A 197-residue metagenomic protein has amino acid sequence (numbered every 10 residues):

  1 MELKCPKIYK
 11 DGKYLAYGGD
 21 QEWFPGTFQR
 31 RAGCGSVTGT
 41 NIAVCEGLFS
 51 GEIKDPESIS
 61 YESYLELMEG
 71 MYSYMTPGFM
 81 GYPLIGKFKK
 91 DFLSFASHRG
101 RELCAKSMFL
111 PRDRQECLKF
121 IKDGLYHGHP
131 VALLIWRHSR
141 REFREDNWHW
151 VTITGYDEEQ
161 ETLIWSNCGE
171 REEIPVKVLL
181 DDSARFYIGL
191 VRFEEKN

Functional and structural regions predicted by a protein language model:
M1-K87: Active-site-adjacent structural segments surrounding the nucleophilic cysteine of cysteine proteases and isopeptidases
E2-K4, W23, Y126, R144 (+1 more regions): Noncatalytic regulatory segments and standalone regulatory/sensor domains
T38, F88-F92, C117: Stable alpha-helical elements in mature extracytoplasmic
A43, L93-A96, K122: Non-transmembrane alpha-helical segments in soluble domains of secreted/periplasmic/extracellular proteins
L48, E102, S139, E145 (+2 more regions): Conserved catalytic or regulatory cores that recognize and/or transform ribose-phosphate-containing ligands
M80-E102: C-terminal domain-closing interface element
R101-R112: Catalytic cysteine-centered active-site loop
P111-L163, K196: Active-site-adjacent substructure of cysteine-protease-like catalytic cores
